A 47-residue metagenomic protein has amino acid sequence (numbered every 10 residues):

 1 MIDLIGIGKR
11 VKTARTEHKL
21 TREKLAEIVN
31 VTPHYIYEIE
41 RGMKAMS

Functional and structural regions predicted by a protein language model:
M1-G6: A detector for short, charged/polar N-terminal pre-domain segments
I7-K9, M43: Intrinsically disordered, low-complexity regions
K9, H34-Y37: Positions in alpha-helical segments
K9-K24, I28: Short basic helix-loop element that most often maps to the first helix and adjoining turn of HTH DNA-binding modules
T16, N30, Y37, R41-G42: Residue-level detection of the helix-turn-helix DNA-binding "recognition helix"
K24, Y35, A45: Residues in the helix-turn-helix
E27, G42-S47: Short, basic-rich loop-to-helix N-cap that marks the start of a DNA-contacting helix
